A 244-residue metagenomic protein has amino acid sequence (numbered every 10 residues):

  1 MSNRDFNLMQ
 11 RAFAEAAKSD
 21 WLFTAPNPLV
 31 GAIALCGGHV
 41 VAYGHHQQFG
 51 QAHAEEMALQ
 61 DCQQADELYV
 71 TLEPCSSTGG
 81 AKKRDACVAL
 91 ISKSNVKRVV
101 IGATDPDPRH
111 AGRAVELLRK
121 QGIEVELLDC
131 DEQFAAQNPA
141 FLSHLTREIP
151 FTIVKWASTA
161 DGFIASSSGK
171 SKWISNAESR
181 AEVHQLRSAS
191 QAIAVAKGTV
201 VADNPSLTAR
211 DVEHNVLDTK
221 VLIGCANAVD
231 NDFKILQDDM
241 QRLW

Functional and structural regions predicted by a protein language model:
N3-T24, H144: Short, basic/aromatic recognition patches
A12, G31, C75, L118 (+3 more regions): Residue-level signal for inorganic ion chemistry
P26-L29, F151-T152: Short, small/polar residue-rich loop motifs at catalytic or cofactor-binding pockets
L29-G38, W156-A157: Short beta-strand scaffold segments in enzyme catalytic cores
A34-Q133, T219, D238-M240: Zn2+-dependent cytidine deaminase-like catalytic core
A65-S76, R147-T159: N-terminal pre-triad scaffold of radical SAM enzymes
A135-T146: Flexible, polar/acidic helix-loop-strand segments at domain edges
S143, I149-W244: Active-site ligand-binding patch in enzyme domains
